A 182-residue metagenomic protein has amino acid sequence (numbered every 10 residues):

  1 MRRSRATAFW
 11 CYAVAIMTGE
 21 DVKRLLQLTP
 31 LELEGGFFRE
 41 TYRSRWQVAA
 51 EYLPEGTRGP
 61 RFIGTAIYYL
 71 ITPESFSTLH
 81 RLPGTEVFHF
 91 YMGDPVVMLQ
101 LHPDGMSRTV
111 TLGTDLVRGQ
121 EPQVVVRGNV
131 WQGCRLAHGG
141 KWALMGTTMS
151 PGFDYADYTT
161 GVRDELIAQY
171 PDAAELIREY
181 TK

Functional and structural regions predicted by a protein language model:
A15-V124, G133-C134, G139-K141, P151-F153 (+1 more regions): Non-catalytic, conserved peripheral segments adjacent to functional cores
N129-V130: Extracellular beta-helix/beta-solenoid repeat scaffolds
G146, D154-A156: N-terminal segments that mediate ammonia production and transfer in glutamine-dependent amidotransferase systems
